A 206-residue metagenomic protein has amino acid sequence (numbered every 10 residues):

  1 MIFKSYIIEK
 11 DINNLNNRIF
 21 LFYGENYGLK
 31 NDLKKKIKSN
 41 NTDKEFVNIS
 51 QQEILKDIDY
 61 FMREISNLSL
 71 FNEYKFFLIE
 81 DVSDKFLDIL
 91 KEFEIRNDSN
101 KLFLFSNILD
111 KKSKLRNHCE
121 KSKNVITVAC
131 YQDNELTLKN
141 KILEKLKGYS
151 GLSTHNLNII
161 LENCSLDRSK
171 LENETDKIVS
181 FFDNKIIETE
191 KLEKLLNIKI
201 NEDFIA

Functional and structural regions predicted by a protein language model:
M1-A206: Conserved beta/loop motifs at nucleotide-recognition and modification sites
